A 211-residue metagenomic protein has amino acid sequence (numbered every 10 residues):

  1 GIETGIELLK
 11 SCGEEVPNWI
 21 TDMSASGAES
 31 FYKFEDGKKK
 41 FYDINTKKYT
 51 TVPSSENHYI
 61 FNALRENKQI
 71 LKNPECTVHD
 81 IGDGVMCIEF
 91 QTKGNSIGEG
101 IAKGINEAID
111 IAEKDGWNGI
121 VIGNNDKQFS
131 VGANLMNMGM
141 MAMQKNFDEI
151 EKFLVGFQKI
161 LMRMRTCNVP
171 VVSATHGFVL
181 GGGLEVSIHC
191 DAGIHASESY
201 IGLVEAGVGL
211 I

Functional and structural regions predicted by a protein language model:
G1-K127, M136-Q158, M162-V169, V179-L180 (+3 more regions): N-terminal glycine-rich phosphate-binding loop for ADP-containing cofactors
S173, G177-G183: Gly/Ser-rich catalytic serine loop of serine hydrolases
